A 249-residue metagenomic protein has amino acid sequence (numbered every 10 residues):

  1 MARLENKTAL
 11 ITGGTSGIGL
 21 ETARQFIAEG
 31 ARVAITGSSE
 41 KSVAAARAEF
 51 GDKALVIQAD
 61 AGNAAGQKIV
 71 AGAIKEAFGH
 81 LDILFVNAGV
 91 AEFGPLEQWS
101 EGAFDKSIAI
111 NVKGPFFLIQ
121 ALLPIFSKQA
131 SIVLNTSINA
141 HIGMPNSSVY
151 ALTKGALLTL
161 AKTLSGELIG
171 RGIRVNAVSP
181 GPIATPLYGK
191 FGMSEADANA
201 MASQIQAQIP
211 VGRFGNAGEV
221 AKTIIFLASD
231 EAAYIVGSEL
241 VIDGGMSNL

Functional and structural regions predicted by a protein language model:
T15-S16: Conserved glycine-rich cofactor-binding loop
P95-L96, S100-I108, I205: Substrate-binding pocket helix/loop in short-chain dehydrogenase/reductase
E97, Q129, I142-S148, G170-R171 (+2 more regions): Active-site loop immediately N-terminal to the catalytic Tyr-X3-Lys motif of short-chain dehydrogenase/reductase
I119, T153, A161: Active-site helix of classical SDR
P124, G166-G170, A233: Alpha-helical segment proximal to the catalytic Tyr-Lys
I125, R213-I242, S247: C-terminal substrate-recognition "lid" of short-chain dehydrogenase/reductases
S137: Residue(s) in the substrate-gating loop at a strand-loop-helix junction that position the organic substrate next
